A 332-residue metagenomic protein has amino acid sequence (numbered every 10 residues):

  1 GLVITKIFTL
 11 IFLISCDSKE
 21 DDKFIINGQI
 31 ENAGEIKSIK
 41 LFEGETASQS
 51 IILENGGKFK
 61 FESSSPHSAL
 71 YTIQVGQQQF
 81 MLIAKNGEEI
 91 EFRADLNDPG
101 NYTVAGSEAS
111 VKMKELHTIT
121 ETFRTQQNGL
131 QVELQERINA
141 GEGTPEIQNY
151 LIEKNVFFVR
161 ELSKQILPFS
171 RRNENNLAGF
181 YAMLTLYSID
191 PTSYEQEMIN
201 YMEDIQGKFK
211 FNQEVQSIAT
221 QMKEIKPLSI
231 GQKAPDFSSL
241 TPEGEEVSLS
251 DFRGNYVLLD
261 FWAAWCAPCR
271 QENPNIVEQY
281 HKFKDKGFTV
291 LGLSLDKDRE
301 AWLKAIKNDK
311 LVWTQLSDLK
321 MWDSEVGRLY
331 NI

Functional and structural regions predicted by a protein language model:
G1-I14: Sec-dependent bacterial lipoprotein signal peptides
C16-K164, P168: A non-transmembrane, solvent-exposed segment enriched in polar/low-complexity residues
V159-I230: N-terminal targeting signals for export/organelle localization
T185, L311, D318-I332: Thiol/disulfide oxidoreductase modules built on the thioredoxin-like
Q216-L249, W313: N-terminal "domain-start" segment that seeds a small globular fold
R253-E278: Conserved redox-active cysteine motifs that mediate thiol-disulfide chemistry, especially di-cysteine Cys-X(1-2)-Cys
R253-V257, D285-T289, D309-W313: Loop/turn elements at helix/coil->beta-strand transitions in domains of secreted/extracellular proteins
D260, L291-S294, L316: Short beta-strand segments
